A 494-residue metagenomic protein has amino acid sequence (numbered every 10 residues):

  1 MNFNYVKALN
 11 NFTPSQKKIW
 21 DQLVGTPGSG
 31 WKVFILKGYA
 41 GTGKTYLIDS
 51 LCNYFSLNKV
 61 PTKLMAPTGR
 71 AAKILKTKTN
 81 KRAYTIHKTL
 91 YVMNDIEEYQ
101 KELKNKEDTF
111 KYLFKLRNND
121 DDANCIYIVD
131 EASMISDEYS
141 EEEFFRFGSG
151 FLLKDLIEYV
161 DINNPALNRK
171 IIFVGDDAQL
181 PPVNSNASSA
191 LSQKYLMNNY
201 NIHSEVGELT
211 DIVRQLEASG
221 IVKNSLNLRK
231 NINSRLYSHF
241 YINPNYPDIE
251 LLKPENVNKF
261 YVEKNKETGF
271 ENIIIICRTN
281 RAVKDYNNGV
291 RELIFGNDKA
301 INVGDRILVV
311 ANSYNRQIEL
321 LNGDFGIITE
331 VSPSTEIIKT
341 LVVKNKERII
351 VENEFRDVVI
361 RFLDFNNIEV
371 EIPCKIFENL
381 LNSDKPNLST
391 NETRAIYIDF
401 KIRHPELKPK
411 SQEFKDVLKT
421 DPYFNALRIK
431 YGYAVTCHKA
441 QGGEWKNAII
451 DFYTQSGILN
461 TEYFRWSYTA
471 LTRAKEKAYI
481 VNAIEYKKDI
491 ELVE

Functional and structural regions predicted by a protein language model:
M1-D21: N-terminal pre-Walker A segment at the start of P-loop NTPase domains
F12, L64, I275: Conserved SAM-binding loop
Q16, T68, T279, G442: Short, conserved phosphate/pyrophosphate- and ester-handling motifs at nucleotide-, phospho-/glycolipid
K18-K32, F151-I171, D177-L388: Conserved helicase motor core of P-loop NTPases
W20-D21, G25-T26, W31-S238: ASCE P-loop NTPase helicase motor core
L47, K344-E494: C-terminal accessory regions
L64, N118-N119, Q317-L320, C437-Q441 (+1 more regions): Replace "in large, NTP-powered and nucleic-acid-processing enzymes" with "in large, NTP-powered factors and other
P67, D176, R278, Y453 (+1 more regions): Cofactor-binding loop segments of dinucleotide-utilizing enzymes, especially the Rossmann-like FAD- and NAD(P)+-binding
